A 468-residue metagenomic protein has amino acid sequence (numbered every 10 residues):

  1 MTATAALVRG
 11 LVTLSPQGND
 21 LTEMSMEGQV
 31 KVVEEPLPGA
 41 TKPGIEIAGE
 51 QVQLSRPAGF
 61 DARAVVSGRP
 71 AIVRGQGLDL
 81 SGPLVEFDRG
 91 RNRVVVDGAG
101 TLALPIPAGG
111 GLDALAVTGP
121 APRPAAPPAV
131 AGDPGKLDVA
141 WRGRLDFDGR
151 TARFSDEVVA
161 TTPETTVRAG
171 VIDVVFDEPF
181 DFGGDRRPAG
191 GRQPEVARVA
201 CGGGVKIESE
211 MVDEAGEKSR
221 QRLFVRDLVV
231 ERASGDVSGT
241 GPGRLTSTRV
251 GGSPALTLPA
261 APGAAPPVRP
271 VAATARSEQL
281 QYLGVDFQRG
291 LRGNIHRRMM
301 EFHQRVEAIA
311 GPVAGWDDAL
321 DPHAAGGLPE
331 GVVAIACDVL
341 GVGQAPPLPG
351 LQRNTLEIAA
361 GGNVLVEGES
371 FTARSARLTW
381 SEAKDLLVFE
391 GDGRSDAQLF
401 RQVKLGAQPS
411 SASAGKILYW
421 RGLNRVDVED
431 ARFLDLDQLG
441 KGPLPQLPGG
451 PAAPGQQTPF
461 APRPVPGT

Functional and structural regions predicted by a protein language model:
M1-T468: Mature-chain termini and adjacent capping regions
